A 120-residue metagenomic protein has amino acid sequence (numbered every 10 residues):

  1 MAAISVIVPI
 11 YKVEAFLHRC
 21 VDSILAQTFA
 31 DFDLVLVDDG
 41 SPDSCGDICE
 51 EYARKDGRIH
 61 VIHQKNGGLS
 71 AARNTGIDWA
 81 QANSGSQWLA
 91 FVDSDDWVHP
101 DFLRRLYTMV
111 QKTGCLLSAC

Functional and structural regions predicted by a protein language model:
M1-C120: Nucleotide-sugar donor-binding/catalytic module of glycosyltransferases that assemble extracellular/cell-envelope
